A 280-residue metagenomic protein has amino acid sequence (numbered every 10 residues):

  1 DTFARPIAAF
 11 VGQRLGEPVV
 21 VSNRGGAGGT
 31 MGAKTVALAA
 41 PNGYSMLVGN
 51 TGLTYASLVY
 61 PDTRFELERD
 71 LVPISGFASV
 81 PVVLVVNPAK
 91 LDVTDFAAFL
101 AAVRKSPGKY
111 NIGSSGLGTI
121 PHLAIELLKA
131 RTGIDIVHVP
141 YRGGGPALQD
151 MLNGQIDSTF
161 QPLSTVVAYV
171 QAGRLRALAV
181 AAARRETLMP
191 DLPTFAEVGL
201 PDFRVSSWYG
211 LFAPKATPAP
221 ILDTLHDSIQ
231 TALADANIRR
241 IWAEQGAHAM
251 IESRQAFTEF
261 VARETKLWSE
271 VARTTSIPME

Functional and structural regions predicted by a protein language model:
D1-D70, K109, L117, G133-F160 (+2 more regions): N-terminal (or domain-start) structured segment
A8-G12, K34-A37, E126, V167 (+5 more regions): Solvent-exposed, non-membrane alpha-helical residues enriched in polar/charged side chains
V11, L38-Y44, L58-P146, F195 (+1 more regions): Hinge/capping helix and adjacent helix->loop/strand transition within the periplasmic-binding protein
V48-L53, A78, S114, G144 (+4 more regions): Beta->alpha turn/N-cap motifs
G52-D62, L127-R131, S158-L192: A ligand-binding cleft/hinge motif common to bilobed small-molecule-binding domains
S79, V166-A234, K266: C-terminal lobe and pocket-closing loops of periplasmic/extracytoplasmic Venus-flytrap solute-binding proteins
R131-I134, Q171, E197, A219-E280: An extracytoplasmic/periplasmic, membrane-proximal ligand-sensing/linker region
